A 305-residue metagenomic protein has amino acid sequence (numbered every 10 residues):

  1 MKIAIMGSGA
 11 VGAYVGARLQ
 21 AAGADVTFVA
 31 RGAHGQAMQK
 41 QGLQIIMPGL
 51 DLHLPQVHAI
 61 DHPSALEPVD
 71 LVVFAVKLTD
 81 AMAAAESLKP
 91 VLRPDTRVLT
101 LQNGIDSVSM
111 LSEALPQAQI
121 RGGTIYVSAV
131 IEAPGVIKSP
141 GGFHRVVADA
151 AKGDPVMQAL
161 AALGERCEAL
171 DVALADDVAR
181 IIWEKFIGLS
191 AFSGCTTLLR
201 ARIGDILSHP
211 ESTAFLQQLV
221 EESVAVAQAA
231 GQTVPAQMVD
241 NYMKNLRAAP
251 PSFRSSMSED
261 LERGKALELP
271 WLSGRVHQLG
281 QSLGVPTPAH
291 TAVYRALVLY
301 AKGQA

Functional and structural regions predicted by a protein language model:
M1, D70, T96, F143-H144: Nucleotide donor/acceptor-binding cores
M1-L54: NAD(P)+-binding Rossmann beta1-loop-alpha1 motif at the extreme N-terminus of oxidoreductases
F28, A59-I60, A148: Generic preference for hydrophobic
L52-V136: Rossmann-like NAD(P)(H) cofactor-binding subdomain of soluble oxidoreductases
L92, V136-V146, L199-I206, R254-R263: Helix-loop-beta segment of a Rossmann-like dinucleotide-binding subdomain
L101-K185, A191: Rossmann-fold dinucleotide-binding core
A179-L207, E211-V224: Active-site-proximal catalytic alpha-helix in oxidoreductases
Q217-A305: NAD(P)-dependent Rossmann-like dehydrogenase/reductase catalytic/cofactor-binding core
